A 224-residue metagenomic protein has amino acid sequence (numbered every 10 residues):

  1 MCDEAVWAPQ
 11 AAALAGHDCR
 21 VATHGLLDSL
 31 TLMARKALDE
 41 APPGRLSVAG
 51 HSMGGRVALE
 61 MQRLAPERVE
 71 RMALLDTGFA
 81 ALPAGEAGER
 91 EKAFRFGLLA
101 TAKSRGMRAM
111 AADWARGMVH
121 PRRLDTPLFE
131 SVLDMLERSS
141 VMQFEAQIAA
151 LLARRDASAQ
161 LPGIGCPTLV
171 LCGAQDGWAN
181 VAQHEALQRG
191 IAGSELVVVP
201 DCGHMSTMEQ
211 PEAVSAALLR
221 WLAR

Functional and structural regions predicted by a protein language model:
M1, A174-D176, D201-G203: Acidic beta-to-alpha connecting loop that harbors the catalytic carboxylate
M1-R35, L46: Conserved HGGG/HGGXW glycine-rich cap/lid loop of the alpha/beta-hydrolase fold
G50-G54, A58: Gly/Ala-rich beta-loop-alpha elbow adjacent to hydrolase catalytic centers
R63-L64, R68-R105, A109-A112: Flexible "cap/lid" loop of the alpha/beta hydrolase fold
E86-A87, S104-G163: Conserved alpha/beta-hydrolase catalytic His-Asp/Glu region
I164, V170-C172, D176: Short beta-strand/loop motif that positions the catalytic acidic residue of the alpha/beta-hydrolase fold
V181, E185-H204: Catalytic histidine neighborhood in serine/cysteine hydrolases with alpha/beta-hydrolase-type architecture
C202-S215: Catalytic histidine-centered segment of alpha/beta-hydrolase-like enzymes
